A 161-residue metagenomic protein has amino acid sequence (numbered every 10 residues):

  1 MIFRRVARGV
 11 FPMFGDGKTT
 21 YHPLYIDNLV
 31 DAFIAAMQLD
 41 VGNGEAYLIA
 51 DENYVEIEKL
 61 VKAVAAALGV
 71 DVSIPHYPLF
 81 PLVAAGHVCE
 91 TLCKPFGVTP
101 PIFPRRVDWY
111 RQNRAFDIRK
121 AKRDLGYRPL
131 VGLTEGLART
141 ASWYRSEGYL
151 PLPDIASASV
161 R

Functional and structural regions predicted by a protein language model:
M1-D31, A35, V64: NAD(P)-dependent short-chain dehydrogenase/reductase
M1-R4, T91-K94, G148: Short, hinge-like loop/turn segments at secondary-structure boundaries
A7-R8, Q38, G69, R145-S146: Residues at helix-coil transition
V10-G15, T20-I26, E90-R114: Low-complexity, charge- and small-residue-enriched intrinsically disordered regions
G17-V30, A46, Y54-E58, A115 (+1 more regions): Conserved loop-to-helix N-cap of the C-terminal "lid" that shapes the substrate pocket in Rossmann-like
A35, L39-I102, I118, A138-R139 (+1 more regions): Mid/C-terminal beta-alpha module of Rossmann-like enzyme folds, strongest in SDR-family dehydrogenases/epimerases
K120-K122, R128, G132-R161: Amphipathic terminal alpha-helices
